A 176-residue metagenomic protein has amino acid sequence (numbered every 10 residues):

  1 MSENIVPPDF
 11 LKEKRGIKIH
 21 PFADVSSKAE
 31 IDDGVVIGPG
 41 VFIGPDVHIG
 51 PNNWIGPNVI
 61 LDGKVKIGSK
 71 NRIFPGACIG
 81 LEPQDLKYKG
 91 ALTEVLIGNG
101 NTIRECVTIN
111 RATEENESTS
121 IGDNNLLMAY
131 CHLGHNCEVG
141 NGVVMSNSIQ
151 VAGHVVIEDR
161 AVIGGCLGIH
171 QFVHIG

Functional and structural regions predicted by a protein language model:
M1-V6: N-terminal acidic, proline/glycine-rich, low-complexity intrinsically disordered segments
P7-L11: Short hydrophobic short-linear motifs embedded in intrinsically disordered terminal tails or helical linkers
K12-G16: Intrinsic low-complexity, intrinsically disordered segments
K18-G176: Structural signal for interior beta-strand "rungs" in well-ordered beta-sheet cores of soluble enzyme domains
